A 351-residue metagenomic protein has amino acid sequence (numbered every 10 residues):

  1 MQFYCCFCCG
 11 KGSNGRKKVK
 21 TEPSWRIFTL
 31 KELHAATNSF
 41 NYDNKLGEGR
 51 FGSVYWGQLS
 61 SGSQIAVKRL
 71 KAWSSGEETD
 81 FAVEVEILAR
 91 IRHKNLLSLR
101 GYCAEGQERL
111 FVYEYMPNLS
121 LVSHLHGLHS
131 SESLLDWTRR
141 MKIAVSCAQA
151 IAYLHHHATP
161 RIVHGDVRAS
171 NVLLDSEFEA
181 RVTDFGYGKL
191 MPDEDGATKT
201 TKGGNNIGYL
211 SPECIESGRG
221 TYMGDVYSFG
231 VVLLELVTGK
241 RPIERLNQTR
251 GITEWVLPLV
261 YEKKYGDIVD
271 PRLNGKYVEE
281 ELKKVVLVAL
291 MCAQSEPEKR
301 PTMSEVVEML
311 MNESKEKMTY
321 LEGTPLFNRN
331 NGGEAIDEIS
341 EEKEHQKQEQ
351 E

Functional and structural regions predicted by a protein language model:
M1-L97, Y102, G106-V112, N118-L119 (+7 more regions): Membrane-proximal cytoplasmic juxtamembrane segment of single-pass receptors with intracellular kinase/kinase-homology
M1-P23, V278-V288, S295-E351: Intrinsically disordered, low-complexity cytosolic regulatory tails and linkers adjacent to catalytic/signaling modules
H155, T159-D175: Catalytic-loop of the protein kinase fold
E216-Y222: Activation segment
D225: Conserved catalytic-loop aspartate of Hanks-type protein kinases
